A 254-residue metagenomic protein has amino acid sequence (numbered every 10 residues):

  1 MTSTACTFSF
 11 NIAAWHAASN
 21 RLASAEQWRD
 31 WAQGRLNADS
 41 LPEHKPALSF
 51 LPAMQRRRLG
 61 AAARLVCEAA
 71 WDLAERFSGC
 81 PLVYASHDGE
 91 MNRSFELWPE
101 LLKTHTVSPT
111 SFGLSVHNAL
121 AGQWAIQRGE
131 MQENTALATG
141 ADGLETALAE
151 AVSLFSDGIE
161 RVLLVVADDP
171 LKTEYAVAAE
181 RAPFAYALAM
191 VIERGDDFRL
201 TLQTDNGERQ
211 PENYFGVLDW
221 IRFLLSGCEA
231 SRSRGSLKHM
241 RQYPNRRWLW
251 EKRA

Functional and structural regions predicted by a protein language model:
M1-S111, V116-A136, A167-A254: Conserved "HGTGT" condensation-loop signature of ketosynthase/thiolase-family condensing enzymes that catalyze
C67-A70, A138-V162: Active-site-proximal alpha-helical scaffold in enzymes
